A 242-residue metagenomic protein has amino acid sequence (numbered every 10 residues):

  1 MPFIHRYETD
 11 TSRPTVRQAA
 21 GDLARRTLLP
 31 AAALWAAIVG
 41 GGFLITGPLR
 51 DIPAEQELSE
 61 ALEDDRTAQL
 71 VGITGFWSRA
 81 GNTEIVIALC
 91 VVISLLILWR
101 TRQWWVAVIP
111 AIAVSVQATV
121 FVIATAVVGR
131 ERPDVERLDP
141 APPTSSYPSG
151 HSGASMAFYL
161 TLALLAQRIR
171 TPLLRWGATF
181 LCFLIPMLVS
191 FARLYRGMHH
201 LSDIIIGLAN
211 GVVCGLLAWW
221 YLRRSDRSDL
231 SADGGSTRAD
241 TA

Functional and structural regions predicted by a protein language model:
M1-V86, A126-D139: N-terminal transmembrane-helix/juxtamembrane module of multi-pass inner/ER membrane proteins
R25-A31, V92-T119: Interfacial segments of alpha-helical transmembrane regions
L28-A32, E84-A88, A107-I112, W176-F183 (+2 more regions): Hydrophobic alpha-helical transmembrane segments
A37, G41, L70, V120 (+4 more regions): Alpha-helical membrane-inserting segments
L49, P53, T101, W105 (+4 more regions): Membrane-interfacial segments
G81-R102, A166: Hydrophobic alpha-helical transmembrane segments
I93, R137-A242: Membrane-embedded catalytic cores of phosphoryl/pyrophosphoryl-handling enzymes
A107-R137: Hydrophobic alpha-helical transmembrane segments of integral membrane proteins
